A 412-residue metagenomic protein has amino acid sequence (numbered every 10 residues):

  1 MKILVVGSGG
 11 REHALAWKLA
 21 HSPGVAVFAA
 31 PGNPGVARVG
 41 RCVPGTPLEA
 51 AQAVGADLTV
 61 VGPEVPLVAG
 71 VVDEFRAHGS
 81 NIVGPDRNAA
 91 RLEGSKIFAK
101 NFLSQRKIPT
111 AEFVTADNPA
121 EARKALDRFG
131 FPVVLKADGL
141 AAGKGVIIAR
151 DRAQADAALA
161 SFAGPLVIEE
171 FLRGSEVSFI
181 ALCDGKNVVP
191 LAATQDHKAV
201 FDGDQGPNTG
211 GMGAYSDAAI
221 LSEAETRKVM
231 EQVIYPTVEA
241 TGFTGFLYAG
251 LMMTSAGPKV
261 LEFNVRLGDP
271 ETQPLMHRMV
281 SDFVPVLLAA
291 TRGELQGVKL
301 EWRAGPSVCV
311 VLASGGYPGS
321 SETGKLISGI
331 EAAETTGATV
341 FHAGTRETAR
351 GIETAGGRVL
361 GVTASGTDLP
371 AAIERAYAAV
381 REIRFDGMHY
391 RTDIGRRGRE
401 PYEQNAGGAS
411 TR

Functional and structural regions predicted by a protein language model:
M1-N88, S410: ATP-binding N-terminal substructure of ATP-dependent carboxylate-amine bond-forming enzymes
R41-P47, V114-N118, I147-A149: Short acidic-hydrophobic, aromatic-tinged amphipathic segments that line or gate anion-handling sites
P85-G145: A conserved helix-loop-beta module that forms one wall/lid of the active-site cleft in ATP-utilizing catalytic domains
A122, Q154-A157, G319-S320, T367-E374: Short, conserved charged micro-motifs
G145-T272: Internal nucleotide-binding/catalytic subdomain
K228-E239, F243-L247, N264-T335, E347: Active-site "cap" helix and flanking loop/linker of ATP-utilizing ligase/carboxylase catalytic domains
T345-G408, R412: Generic C-terminus detector
